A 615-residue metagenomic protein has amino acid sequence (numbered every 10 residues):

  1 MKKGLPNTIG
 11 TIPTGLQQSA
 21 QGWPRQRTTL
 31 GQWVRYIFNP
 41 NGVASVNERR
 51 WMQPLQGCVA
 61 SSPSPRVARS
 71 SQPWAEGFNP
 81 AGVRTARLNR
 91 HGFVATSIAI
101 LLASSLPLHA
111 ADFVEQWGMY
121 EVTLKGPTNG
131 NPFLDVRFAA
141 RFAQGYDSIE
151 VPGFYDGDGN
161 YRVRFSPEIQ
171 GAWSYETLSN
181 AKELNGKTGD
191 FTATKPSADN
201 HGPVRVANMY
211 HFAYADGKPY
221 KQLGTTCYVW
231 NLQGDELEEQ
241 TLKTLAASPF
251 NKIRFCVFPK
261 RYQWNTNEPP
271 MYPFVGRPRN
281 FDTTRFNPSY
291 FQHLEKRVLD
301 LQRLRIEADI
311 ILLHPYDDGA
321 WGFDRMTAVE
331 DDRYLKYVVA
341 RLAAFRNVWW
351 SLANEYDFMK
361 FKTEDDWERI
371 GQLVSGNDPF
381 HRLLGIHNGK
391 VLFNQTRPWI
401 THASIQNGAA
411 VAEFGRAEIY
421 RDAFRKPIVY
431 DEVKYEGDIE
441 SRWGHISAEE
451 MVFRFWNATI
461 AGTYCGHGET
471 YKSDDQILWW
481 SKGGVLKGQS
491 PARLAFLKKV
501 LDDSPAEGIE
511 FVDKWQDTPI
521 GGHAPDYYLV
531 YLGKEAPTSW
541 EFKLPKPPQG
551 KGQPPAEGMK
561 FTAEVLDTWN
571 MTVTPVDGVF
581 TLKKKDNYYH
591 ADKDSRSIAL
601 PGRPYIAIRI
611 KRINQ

Functional and structural regions predicted by a protein language model:
M1-G4, T8-I9, T14-Q17, Q21-G22 (+6 more regions): N-terminal basic, low-structured, amphipathic or hydrophobic segments
A110-Y146, V151-F154, D190-P196, D513-G521: Non-catalytic, glycine-rich low-complexity segments
E121, D156-R164, Y588-D592: Aromatic sugar-binding surface patches on proteins that engage polysaccharides or sugar-phosphate polymers
P132, K218, E436-I439, M451-D577 (+2 more regions): Aromatic- and carboxylate-lined catalytic core of secreted/periplasmic carbohydrate-active enzymes
R141-M209: Extended acidic/polar, glycine-enriched regions that form or flank non-catalytic beta-rich accessory modules
G145-P152, N570-G578: Surface-exposed loop/edge segments in extracytoplasmic proteins
P196-F414: Active-site mouth of glycoside hydrolases
R333, N354-S481, V485-A492: Extracellular glycoside hydrolase catalytic/binding regions
